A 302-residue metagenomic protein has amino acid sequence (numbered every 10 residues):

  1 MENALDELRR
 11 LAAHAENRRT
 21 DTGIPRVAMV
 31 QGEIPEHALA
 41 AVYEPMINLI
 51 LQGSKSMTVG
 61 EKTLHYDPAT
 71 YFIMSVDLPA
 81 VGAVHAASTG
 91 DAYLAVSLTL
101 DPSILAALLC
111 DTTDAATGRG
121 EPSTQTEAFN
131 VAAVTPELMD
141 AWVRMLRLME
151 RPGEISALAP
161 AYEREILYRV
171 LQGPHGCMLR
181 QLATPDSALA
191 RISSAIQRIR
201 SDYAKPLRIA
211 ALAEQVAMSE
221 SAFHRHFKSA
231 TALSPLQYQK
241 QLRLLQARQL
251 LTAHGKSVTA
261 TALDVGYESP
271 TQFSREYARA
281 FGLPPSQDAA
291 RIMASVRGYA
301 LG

Functional and structural regions predicted by a protein language model:
M1-G23, V27-V30, E36-H37, P122-T126 (+1 more regions): A short, N-terminal "cap"/entry segment at the start of jelly-roll beta-barrel domains of the cupin/DSBH fold
E2-A4, L105-E165, R169, C177 (+1 more regions): Amphipathic alpha-helical segments enriched in hydrophobic/aromatic residues interleaved with Lys/Arg
R19-G118: N-terminal regulatory/effector-sensing and dimerization cores that precede helix-turn-helix DNA-binding domains
S56, P206, G255-K256: Residue at a beta-strand N-cap/secondary-structure junction
E165, R169-H175, T184, A188 (+3 more regions): Basic/polar phosphate-binding segments, predominantly the helix-turn-helix DNA-binding elements of transcriptional
R198-D202, Q249-A253: Short alpha-helical segment immediately N-terminal to, or the first helix within, an HTH/HTH-like DNA-binding domain
A260, S295-G302: Intrinsically disordered, low-complexity basic tails/linkers immediately adjacent to helix-turn-helix/homeobox/MYB/SANT
